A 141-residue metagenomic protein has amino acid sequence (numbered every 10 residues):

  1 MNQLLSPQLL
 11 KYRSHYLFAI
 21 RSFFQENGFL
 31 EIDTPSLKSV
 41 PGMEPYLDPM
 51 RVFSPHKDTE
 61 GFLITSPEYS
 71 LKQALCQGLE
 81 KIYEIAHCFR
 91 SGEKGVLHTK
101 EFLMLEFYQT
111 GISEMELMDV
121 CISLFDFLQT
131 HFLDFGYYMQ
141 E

Functional and structural regions predicted by a protein language model:
M1-E116, D126: Class II aminoacyl-tRNA synthetase-like tRNA-binding/catalytic domains
L124-E141: Metal-assisted phosphate- and nucleotidyl-transfer catalytic regions
